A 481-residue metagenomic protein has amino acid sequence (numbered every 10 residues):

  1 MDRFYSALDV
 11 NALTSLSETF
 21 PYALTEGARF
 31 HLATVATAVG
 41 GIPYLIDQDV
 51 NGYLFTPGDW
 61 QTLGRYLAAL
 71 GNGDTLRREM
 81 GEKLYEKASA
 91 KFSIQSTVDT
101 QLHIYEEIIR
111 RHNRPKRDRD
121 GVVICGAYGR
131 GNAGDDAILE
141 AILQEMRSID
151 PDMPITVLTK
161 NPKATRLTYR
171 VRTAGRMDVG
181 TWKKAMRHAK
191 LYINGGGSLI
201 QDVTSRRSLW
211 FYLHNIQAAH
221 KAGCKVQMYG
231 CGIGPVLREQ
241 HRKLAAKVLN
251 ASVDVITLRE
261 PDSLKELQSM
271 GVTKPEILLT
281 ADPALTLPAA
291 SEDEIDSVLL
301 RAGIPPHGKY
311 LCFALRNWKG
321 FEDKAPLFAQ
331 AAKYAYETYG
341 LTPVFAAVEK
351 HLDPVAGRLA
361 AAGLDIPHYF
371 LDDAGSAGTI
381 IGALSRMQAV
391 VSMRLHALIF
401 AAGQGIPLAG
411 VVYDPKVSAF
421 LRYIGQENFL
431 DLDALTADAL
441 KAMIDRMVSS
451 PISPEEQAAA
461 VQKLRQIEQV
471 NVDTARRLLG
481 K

Functional and structural regions predicted by a protein language model:
D2, P21, T25-R29, P43-Y44 (+4 more regions): Short alpha-helical segment that forms part of, or immediately flanks, the ligand-binding pocket in carbohydrate-active
S6-L8, E26-L32, T37-G40, Q48 (+3 more regions): Conserved donor-binding/catalytic loop of nucleotide-activated donor transferases
L16: Aromatic "clamp/platform" in nucleotide-sugar-dependent glycosyltransferases that forms part of the donor/acceptor
P43-A68, T75-L76, S418, R422-M443: Change "using UDP/GDP/dTDP sugars" to "using nucleotide sugars
T62, A69, L76-K91, T97-H103 (+1 more regions): A short, well-ordered alpha-helix in the C-terminal region of glycosyltransferases
L67, Q101, Y105, I444 (+1 more regions): Hydrophobic "lid"/C-terminal helical patch of Rossmann-like NAD(P)-dependent dehydrogenase/epimerase domains
R110-K481: Active-site anion-handling motifs in enzyme catalytic cores
